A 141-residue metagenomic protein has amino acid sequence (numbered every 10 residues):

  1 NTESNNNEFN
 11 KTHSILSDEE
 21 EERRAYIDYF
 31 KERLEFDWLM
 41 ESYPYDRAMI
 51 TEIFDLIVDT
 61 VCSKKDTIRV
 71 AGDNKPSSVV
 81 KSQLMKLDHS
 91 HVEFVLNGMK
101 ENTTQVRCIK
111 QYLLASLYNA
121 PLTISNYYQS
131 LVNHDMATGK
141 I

Functional and structural regions predicted by a protein language model:
N1-K64: Charged low-complexity intrinsically disordered patches
L16, F30, L34, I57 (+4 more regions): Residue-level signal for well-ordered alpha-helical segments
E20-F36, K65-I68, K75-S82, Q129-L131 (+1 more regions): Positively charged, aromatic-accented nucleic-acid-binding surfaces
I50-K64, A71-K86, M99: Amphipathic alpha-helical segments that form the core helices of the histone-fold
K75-I141: Short, cationic/aromatic linear interface patches that serve as DNA/RNA-contacting surfaces or protein-partner docking
